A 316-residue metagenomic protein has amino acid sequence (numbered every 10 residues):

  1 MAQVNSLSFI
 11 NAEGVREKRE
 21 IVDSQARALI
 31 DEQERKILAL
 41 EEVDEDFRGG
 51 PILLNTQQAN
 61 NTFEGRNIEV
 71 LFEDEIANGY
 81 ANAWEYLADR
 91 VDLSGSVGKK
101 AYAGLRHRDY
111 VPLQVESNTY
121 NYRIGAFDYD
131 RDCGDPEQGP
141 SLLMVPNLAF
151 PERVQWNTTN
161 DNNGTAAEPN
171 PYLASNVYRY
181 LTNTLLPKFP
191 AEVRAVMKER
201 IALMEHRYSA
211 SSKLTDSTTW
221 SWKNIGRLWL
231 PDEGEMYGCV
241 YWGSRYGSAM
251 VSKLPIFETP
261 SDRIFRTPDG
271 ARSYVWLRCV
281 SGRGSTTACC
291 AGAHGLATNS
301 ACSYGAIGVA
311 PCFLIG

Functional and structural regions predicted by a protein language model:
M1-G50: Short, low-complexity N-terminal tether/leader segments at secretion or assembly junctions of large, surface-exposed
I52-G316: Collagenous Gly-X-Y triple-helix signature in extracellular proteins
